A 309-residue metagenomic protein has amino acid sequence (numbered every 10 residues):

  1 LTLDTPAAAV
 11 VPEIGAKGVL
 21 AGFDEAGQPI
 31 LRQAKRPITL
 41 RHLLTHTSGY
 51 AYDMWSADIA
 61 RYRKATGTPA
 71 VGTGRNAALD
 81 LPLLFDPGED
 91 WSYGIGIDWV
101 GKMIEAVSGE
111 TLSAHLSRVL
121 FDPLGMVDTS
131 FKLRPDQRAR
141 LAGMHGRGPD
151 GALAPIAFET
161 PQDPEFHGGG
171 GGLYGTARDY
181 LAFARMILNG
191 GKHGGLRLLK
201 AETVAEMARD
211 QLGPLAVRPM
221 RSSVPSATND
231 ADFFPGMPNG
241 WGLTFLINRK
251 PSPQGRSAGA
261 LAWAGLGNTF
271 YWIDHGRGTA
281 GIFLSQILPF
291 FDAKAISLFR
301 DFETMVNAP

Functional and structural regions predicted by a protein language model:
L3: Short helix-loop-beta-strand segments that form the rim/entrance of peptidase-like active sites
P6-P253: Short, surface-exposed loop or secondary-structure junction motifs that flank catalytic or metal-binding residues
D150, G276-R277: Residue-level recognition of short loop/turn positions
L173, F245, L261, G281-F283 (+1 more regions): Well-ordered beta-strand positions enriched in small/hydrophobic/aromatic, beta-favoring residues
Q254-A262: Short, hydrophobic/aromatic-rich segments at coil-to-beta transitions
A260, G267-G276: Short, surface-exposed beta-strand/loop micro-motifs that present aromatic residues
Y271-W272, G278-L288: Short, well-ordered beta-strand elements
I287-P309: Generic C-terminus detector
